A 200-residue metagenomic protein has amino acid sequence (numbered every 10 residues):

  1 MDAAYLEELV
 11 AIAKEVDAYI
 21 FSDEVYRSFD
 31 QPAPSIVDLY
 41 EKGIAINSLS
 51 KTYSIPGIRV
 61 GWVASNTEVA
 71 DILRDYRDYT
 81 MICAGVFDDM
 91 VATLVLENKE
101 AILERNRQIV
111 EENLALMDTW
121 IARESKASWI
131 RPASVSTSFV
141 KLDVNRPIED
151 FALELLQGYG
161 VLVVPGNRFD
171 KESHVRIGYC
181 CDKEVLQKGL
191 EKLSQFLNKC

Functional and structural regions predicted by a protein language model:
M1-I55: Active-site pre-lysine segment of PLP-dependent enzymes
A13, I121-A122, L155-L156: A generic structural signal for well-ordered alpha-helical segments
E15-V16, E124, Y159, C200: Helix C-cap/helix->beta junction micro-motif
I44-E111, D118: Conserved core segment of the aminotransferase class I/II
T93, I109-D118, S128-L142, S173: Conserved glycine-rich beta-strand-loop-beta hairpin in the small C-terminal domain of fold type I
S125-W129, V161-G166: A short linear hydrophobic-aromatic micro-motif
N145-R146, L153-V163, F169-C200: PLP-dependent enzyme catalytic core of the Aspartate aminotransferase-like
